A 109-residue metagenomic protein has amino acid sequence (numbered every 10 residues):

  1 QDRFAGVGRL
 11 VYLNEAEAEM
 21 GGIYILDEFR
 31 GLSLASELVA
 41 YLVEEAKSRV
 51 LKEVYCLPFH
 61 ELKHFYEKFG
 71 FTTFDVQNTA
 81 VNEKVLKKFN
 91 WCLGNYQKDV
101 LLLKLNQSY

Functional and structural regions predicted by a protein language model:
Q1-D27: A conserved beta-strand-loop-helix scaffold within acyl/acetyltransferase catalytic domains
E15, H60-H64: Short alpha-helical
I25, G31-E44: Conserved acetyl-CoA-binding loop-helix of GNAT-fold acetyltransferases
A46-F59: Conserved GNAT acetyl-CoA-binding A-motif
L57, T72-D99: Conserved catalytic-core motifs of GNAT/GCN5-like acyltransferases
Y66-E67, F71: Conserved active-site tyrosine of GNAT-family acetyltransferases
L101-Y109: Conserved N-terminal entry element of GNAT/NAT acetyltransferase domains
